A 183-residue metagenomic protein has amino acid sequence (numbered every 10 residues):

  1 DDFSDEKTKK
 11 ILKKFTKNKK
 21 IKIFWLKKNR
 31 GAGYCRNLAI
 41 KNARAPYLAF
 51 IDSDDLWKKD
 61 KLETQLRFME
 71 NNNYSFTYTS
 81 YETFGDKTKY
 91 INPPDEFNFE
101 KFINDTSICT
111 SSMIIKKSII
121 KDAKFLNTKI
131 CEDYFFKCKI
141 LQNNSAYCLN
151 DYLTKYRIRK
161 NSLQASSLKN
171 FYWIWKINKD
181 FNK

Functional and structural regions predicted by a protein language model:
D1-K10, D52: A conserved acidic beta->alpha catalytic loop
D5, R30, D55-L56, Y81: Acidic metal-phosphate-binding loop of nucleotide-sugar-dependent transferases
K7-K9, R36, W57-L62, K87: Acidic donor-diphosphate engagement hotspot in glycosyltransferases and nucleotidyltransferases that stabilizes
L26-A43, T64: Glycine-rich, basic loop-to-helix element that forms the pyrophosphate-binding segment of sugar-nucleotide handling
L48: Short aromatic/hydrophobic "clamp" motif used to bind/position activated sugar donors
I51, L56-K61, T83, I115 (+2 more regions): Hydrophobic/aromatic residue at the end of a short beta strand that borders the catalytic acidic motif
D60-Y90: Conserved donor NDP-sugar-binding/catalytic core segment of glycosyltransferases
P93-W173: Conserved nucleotide-sugar donor-binding catalytic segment
